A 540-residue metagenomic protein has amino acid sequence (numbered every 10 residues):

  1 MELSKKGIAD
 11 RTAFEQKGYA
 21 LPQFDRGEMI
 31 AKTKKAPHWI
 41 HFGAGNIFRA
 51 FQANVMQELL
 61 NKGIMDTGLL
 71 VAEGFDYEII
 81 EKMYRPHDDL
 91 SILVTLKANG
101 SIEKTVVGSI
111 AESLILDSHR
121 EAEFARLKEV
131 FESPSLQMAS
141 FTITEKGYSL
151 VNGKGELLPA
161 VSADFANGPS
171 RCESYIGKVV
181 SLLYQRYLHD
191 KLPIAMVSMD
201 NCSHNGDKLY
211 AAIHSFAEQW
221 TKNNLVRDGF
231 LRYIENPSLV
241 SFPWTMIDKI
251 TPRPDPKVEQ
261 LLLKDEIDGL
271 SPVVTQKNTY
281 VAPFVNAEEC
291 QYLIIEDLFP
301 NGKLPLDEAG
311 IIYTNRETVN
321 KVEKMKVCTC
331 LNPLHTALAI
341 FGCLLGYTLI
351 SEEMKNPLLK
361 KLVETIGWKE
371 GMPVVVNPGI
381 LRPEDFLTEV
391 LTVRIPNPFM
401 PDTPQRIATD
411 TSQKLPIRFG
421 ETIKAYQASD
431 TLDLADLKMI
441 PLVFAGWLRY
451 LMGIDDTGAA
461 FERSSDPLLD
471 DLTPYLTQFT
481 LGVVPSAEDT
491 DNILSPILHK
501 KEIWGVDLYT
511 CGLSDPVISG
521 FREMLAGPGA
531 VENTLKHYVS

Functional and structural regions predicted by a protein language model:
M1-F42, N46-S540: Substrate/ligand-engaging "lid" and interaction regions
